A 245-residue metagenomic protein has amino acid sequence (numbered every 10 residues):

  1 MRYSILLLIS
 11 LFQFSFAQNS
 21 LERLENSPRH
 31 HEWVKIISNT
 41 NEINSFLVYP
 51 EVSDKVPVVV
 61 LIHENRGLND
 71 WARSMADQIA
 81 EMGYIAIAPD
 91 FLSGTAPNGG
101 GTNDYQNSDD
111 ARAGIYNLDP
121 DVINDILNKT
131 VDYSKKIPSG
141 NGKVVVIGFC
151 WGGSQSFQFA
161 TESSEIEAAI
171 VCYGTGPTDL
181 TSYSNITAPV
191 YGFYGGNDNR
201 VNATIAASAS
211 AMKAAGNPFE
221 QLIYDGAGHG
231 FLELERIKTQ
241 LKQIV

Functional and structural regions predicted by a protein language model:
M1-S20: Bacterial Sec-dependent N-terminal signal peptides
S20, L24, W33-K136, E235-R236 (+1 more regions): Serine-hydrolase catalytic machinery in alpha/beta-hydrolase-like enzymes
F91-T95, T175, A227: Short beta-to-alpha linker loops that shape the active-site pocket of alpha/beta-hydrolase fold enzymes
L127-T187: Primarily recognizes the serine-hydrolase "nucleophile elbow" in alpha/beta-hydrolase and SGNH/GDSL folds
I186, G192-Y194: Short beta-strand/loop motif that positions the catalytic acidic residue of the alpha/beta-hydrolase fold
N197-N202: Acidic catalytic loop of the alpha/beta-hydrolase fold
I205-G216: Conserved loop-alpha-helix segment in the C-terminal half of the alpha/beta-hydrolase fold that carries the catalytic
P218-V245: C-terminal catalytic histidine-bearing segment of alpha/beta-hydrolase fold enzymes
